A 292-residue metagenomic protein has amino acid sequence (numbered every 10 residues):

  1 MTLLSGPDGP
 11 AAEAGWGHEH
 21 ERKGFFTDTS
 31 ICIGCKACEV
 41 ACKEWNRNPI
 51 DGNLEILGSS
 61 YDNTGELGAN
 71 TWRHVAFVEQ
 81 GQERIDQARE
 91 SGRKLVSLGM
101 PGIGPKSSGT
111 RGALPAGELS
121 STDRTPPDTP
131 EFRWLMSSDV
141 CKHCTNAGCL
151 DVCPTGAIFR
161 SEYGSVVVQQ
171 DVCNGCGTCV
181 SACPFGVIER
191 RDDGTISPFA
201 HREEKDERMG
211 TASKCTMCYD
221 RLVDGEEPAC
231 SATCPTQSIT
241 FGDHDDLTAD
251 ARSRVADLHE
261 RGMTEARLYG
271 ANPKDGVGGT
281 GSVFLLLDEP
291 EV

Functional and structural regions predicted by a protein language model:
M1-V292: Non-ligating segments of multi-cofactor redox enzymes
